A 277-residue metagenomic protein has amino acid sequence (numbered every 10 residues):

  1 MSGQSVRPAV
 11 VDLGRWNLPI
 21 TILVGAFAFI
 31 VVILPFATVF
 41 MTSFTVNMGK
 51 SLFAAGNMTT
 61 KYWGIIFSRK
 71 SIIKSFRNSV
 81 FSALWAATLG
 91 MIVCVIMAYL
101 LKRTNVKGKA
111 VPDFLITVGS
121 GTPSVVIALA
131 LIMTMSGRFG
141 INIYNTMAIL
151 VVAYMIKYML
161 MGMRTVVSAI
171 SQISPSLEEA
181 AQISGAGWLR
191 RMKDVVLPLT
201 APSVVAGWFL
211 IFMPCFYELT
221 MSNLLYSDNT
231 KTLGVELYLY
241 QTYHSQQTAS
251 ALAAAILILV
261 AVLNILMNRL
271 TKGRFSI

Functional and structural regions predicted by a protein language model:
M1-D12, Y99-L101, G108, V167-E178 (+4 more regions): C-terminal transmembrane helix and the adjacent membrane-cytosol boundary/short C-terminal tail of inner/organellar
Q4-D12, V46-T60, T104, G108-K109 (+3 more regions): Membrane-interfacial helix termini and adjacent extracytoplasmic/periplasmic loops of multi-pass transporters
D12-L18, S43, N47-S51, N57-K74 (+2 more regions): Interhelical loop and adjacent transmembrane-helix boundary motif in polytopic membrane transport permeases
N17-I22, I96-L131: Cytoplasmic-entry segments and transmembrane alpha-helices of multi-pass inner-membrane transporters
P19, L23-I33, V80, L84 (+3 more regions): Generic alpha-helical transmembrane segments of integral inner-membrane proteins, especially permease/transport modules
I22-F36, F114, V118, I156 (+3 more regions): Transmembrane alpha-helices
L34-A37, M41-F44, I92-I96, L129 (+3 more regions): Membrane-embedded alpha-helices of multi-pass transport/permease systems
K70-R103, G108: Transmembrane alpha-helix signature in integral membrane proteins
